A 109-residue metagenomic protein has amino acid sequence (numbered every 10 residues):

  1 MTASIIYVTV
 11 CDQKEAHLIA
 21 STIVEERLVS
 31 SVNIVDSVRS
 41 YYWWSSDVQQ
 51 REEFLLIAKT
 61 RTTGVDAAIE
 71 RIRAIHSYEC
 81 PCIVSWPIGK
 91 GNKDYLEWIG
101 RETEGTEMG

Functional and structural regions predicted by a protein language model:
M1-G109: Positively charged, small/polar-rich N-terminal and surface patches that mediate targeting and assembly and bind
